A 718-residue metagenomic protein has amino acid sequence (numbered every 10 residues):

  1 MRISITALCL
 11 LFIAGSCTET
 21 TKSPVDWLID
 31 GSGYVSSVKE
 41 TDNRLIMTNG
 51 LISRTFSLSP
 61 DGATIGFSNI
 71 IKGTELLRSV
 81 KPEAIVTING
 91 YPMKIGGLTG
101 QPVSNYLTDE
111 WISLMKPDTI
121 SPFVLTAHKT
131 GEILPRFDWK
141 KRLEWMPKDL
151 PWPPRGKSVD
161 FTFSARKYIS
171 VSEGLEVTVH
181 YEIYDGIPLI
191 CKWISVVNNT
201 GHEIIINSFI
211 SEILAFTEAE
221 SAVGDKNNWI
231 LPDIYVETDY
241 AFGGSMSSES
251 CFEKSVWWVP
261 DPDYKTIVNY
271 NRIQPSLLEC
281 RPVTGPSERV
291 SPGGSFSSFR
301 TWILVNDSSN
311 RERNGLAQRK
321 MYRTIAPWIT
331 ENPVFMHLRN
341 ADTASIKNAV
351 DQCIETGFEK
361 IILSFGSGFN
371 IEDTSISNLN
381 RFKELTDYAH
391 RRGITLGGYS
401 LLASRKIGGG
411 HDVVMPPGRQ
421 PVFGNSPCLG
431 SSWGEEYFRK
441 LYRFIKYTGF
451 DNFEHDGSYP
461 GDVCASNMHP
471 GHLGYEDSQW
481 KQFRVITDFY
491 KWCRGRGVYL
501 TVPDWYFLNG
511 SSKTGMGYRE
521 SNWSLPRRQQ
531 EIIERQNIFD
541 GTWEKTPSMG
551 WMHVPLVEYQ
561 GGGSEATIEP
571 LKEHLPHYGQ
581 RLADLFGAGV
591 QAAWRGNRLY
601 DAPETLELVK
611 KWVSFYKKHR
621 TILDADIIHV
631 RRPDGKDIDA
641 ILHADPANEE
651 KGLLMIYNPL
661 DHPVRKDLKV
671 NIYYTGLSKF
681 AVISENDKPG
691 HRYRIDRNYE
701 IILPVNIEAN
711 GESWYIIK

Functional and structural regions predicted by a protein language model:
S4-I13: Sec-dependent N-terminal signal peptides
F12-P24: Bacterial Sec-dependent signal peptides at the C-terminal "C-region" and cleavage site
V25-D26, G100-H411, E435, V590-K636 (+3 more regions): Conserved structural scaffold segments of CAZyme catalytic domains across common CAZy folds
L45, N49-I52, I486-G690, I702-N706 (+1 more regions): Active-site-proximal substrate-binding groove within the catalytic cores of carbohydrate-active enzymes
V268-E279, S678-I702: Solvent-exposed beta-strand/loop surfaces of large extracellular or lumenal domains
A326, D342, N380-D387, R391 (+4 more regions): Active-site-adjacent "subsite" loops/lids of carbohydrate-active enzymes
S364-E372, I376, G410-Q420, E454-Q479 (+1 more regions): Active-site-proximal loop/short-helix segments that contain or immediately flank catalytic acid/base residue(s)
F382-I394, S478-V498: Alpha-helix-loop-beta-strand connector modules within alpha/beta enzyme cores
